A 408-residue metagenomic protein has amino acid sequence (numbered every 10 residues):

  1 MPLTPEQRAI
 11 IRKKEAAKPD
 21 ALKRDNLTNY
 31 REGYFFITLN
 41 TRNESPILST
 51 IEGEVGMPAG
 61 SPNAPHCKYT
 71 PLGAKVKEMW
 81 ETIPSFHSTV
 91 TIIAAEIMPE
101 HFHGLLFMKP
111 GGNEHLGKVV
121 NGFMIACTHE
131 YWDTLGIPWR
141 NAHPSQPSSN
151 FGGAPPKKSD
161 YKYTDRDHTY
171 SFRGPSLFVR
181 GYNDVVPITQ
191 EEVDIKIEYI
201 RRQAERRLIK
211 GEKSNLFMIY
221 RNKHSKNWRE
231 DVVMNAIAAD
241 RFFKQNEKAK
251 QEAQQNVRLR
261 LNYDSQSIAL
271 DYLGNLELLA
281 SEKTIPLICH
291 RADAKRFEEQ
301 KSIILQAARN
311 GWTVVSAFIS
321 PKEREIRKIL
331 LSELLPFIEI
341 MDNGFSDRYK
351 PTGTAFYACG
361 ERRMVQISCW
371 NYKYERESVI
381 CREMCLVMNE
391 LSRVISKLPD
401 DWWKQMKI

Functional and structural regions predicted by a protein language model:
M1-V232, A236, R241: Short catalytic/metal-binding and nucleic-acid-binding patches
I219-I408: Glycine-biased, small-residue-rich flexible motifs in mid-sequence functional cores and linkers
